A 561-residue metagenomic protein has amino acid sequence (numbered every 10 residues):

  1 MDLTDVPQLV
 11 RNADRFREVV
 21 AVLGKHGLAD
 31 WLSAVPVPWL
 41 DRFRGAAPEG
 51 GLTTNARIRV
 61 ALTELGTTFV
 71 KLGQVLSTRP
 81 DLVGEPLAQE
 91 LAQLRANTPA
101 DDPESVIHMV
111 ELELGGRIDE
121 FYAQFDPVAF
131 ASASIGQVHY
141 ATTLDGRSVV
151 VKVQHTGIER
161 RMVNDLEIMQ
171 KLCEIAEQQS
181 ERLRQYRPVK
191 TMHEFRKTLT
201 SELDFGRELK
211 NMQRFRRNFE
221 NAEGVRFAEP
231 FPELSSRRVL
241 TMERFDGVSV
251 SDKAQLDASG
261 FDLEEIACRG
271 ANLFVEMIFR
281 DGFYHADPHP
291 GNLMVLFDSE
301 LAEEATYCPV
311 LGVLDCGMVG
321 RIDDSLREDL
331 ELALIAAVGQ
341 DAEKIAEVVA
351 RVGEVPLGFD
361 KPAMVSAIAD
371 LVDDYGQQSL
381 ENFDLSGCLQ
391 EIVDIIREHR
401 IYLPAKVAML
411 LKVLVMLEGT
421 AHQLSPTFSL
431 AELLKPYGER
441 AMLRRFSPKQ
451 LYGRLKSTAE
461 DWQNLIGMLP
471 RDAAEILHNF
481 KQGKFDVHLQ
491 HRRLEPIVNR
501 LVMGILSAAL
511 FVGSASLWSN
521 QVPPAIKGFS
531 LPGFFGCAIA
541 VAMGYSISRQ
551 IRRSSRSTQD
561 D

Functional and structural regions predicted by a protein language model:
M1-Q137, R160-K190, I539-S548, D561: N-terminal accessory/targeting segments that precede structured cores
L3, P7-V10, L40-R42, A46-L52 (+5 more regions): Helix-rich C-lobe and terminal helical cap/extension of kinase-like folds
A92-P99, E111, E159-N164, Q170 (+5 more regions): ATP-dependent phospho-/nucleotidyl transfer catalytic cores
G136-L144: Conserved ATP phosphate-binding architecture of protein kinases
R147-V149: Glycine-rich phosphate/pyrophosphate-binding loop shared by adenosine-nucleotide-utilizing enzymes
K152-Q154: Conserved beta3-strand ATP-binding lysine motif
A286-P290: Hydrophobic HxD+1 residue recognition
G291-V295: Hydrophobic residue at the +6 position relative to the catalytic HRD Asp in the kinase catalytic loop
